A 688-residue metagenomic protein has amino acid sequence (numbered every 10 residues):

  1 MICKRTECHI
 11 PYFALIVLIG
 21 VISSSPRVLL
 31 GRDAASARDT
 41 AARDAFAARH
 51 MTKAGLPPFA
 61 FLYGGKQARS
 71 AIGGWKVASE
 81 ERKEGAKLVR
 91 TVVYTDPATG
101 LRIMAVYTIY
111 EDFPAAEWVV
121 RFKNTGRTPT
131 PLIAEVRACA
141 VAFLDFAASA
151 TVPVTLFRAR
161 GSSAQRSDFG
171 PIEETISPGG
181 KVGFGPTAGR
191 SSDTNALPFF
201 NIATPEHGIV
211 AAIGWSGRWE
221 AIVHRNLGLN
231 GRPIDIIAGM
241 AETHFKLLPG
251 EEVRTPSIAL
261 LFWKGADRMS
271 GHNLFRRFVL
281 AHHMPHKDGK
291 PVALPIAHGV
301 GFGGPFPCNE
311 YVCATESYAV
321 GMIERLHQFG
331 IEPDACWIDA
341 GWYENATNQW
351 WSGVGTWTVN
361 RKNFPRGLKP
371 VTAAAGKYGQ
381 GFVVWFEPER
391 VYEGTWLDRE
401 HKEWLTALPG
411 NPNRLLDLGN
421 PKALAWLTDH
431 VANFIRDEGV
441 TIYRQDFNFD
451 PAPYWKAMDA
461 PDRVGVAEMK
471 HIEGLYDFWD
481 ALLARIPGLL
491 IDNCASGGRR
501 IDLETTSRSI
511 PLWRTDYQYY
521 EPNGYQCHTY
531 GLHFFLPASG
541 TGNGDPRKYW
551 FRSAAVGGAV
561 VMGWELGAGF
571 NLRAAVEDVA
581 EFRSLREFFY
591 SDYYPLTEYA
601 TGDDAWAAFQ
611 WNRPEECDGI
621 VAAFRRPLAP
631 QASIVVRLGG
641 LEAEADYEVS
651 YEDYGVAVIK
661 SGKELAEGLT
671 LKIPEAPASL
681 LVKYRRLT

Functional and structural regions predicted by a protein language model:
R32-G231, A241-T243, D646-Y654: Polysaccharide-binding surfaces and accessory modules of carbohydrate-active proteins
K53-G74, N201-G214, F262-G299, F329-A340 (+3 more regions): Glycine-rich, aromatic-flanked loop segments that form ligand/cofactor-binding clefts across common enzyme folds
R69, L475-A657, K672-I673, A678-L680: Active-site-proximal substrate-binding groove within the catalytic cores of carbohydrate-active enzymes
V120, G250, C336, A375 (+5 more regions): Conserved, mostly hydrophobic/aromatic
F245-K264, P677-Y684: Short Pro-Gly-centered flexible turn/kink motifs
L294-A432, E438-I442, A452-Y454: Aromatic-lined carbohydrate-binding/catalytic grooves of carbohydrate-active enzymes
N360-G367, R399-K548, L566-F570: Active-site neighborhood of glycoside hydrolase catalytic domains
I659-T688: C-terminal beta-strand-rich structural cap/linker in extracellular carbohydrate-active enzymes
